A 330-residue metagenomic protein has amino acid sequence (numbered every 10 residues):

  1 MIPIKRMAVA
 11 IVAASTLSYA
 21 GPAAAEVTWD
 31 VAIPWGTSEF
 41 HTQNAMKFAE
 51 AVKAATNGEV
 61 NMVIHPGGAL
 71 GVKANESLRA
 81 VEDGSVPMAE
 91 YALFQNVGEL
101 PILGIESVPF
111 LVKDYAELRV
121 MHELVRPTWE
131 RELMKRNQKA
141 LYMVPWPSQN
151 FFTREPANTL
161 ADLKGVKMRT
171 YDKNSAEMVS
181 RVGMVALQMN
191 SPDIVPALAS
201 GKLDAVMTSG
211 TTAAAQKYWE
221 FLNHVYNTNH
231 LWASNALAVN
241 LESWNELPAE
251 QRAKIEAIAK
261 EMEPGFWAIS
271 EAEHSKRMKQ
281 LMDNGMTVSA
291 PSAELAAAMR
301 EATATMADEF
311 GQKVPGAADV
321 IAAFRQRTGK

Functional and structural regions predicted by a protein language model:
M1-V9: Bacterial N-terminal signal peptides that target proteins for export
V9-V12, E26-E117, V125-K330: N-terminal secretory/targeting leader peptides
A20-P22: N-terminal signal peptide c-region/cleavage motif recognized by signal peptidases
